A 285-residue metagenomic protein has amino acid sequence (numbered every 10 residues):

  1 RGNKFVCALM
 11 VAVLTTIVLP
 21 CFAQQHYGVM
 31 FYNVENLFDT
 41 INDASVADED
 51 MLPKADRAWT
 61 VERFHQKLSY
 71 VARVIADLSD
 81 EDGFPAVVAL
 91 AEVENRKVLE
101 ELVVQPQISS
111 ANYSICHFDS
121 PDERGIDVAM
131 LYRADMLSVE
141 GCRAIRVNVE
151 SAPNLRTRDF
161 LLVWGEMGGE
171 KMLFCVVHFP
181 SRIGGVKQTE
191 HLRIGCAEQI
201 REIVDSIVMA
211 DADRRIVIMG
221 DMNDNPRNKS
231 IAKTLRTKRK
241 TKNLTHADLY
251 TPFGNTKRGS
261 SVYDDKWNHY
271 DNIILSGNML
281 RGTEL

Functional and structural regions predicted by a protein language model:
C7-V18: Bacterial N-terminal signal peptides
F22-P106, N112, C116-V128: N-terminal, active-site-proximal structural segment of metallo-dependent hydrolase catalytic domains
G28-N36, D56, G141-R143, K171-S181: Active-site-proximal beta-strand elements of phosphoester/diester hydrolases
E35, E94, P180, M222-N225 (+1 more regions): Catalytic metal-binding/acid-base residues of hydrolase active sites
S45-D48, E170, F174-T189: Active-site His/acidic residue clusters
P53-E62, F84-L90, H117-F118, V149-S151 (+3 more regions): Second-shell loop/turn segments in exported
V93-K171, F179: Structured beta-strand-rich core segments of catalytic domains in phosphoester-bond hydrolases
S206-I216, D224-L285: Metal-dependent phosphoester-hydrolase catalytic domains
